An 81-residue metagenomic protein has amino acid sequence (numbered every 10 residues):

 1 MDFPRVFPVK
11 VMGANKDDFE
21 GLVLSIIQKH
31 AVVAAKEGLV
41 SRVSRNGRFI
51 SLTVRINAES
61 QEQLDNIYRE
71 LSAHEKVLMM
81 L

Functional and structural regions predicted by a protein language model:
M1-S51, R55-L81: Long, contiguous binding/interaction regions
